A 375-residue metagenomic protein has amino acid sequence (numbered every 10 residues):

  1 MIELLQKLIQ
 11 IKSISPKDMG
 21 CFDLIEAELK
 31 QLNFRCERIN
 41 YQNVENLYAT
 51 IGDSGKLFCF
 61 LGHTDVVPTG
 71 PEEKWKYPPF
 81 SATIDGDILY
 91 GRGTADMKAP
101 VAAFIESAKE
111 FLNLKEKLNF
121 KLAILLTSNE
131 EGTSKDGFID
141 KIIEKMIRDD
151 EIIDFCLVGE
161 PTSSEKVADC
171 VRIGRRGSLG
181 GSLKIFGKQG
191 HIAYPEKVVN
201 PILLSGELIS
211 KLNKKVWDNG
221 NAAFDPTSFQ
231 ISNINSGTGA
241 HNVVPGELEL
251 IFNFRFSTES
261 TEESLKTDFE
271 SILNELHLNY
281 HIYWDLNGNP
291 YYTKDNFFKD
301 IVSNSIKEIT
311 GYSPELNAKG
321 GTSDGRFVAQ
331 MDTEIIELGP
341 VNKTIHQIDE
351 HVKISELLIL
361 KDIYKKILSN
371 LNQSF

Functional and structural regions predicted by a protein language model:
M1-R92, L112-L118: Acidic/His- and Gly-rich active-site-bordering loop/insert found across diverse amide/peptide-bond hydrolases
S54-L57, G86, L118-L122, D149-D154 (+2 more regions): Short coil/turn connectors at secondary-structure junctions
L61-H63, L125-T127, C156-E160, K184-F186 (+1 more regions): Short beta-strand segments
T69-D85, L157, G174-K184, I336: Acidic-glycine-rich active-site phosphate/pyrophosphate-binding loop
D85-D87, S107-A123, R148-E151, L212-N221 (+1 more regions): Phosphate-handling active-site elements
L89-A102, K115-K117, E196-I202, H351-L358: Short, conserved micro-motifs enriched in small and acidic residues
M97-G174: Acidic/histidine-rich catalytic neighborhood of metal-dependent amide-processing enzymes
P161-K166, I173, L179-F375: Metal-dependent amide/peptide-bond hydrolase catalytic core, centered on the "pita-bread" metallohydrolase fold
